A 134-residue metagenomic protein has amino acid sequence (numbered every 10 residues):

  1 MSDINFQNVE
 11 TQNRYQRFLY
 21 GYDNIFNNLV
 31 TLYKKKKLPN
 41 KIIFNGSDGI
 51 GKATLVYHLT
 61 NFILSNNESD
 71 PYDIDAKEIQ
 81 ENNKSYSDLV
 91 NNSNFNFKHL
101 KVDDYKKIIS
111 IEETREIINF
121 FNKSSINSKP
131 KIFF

Functional and structural regions predicted by a protein language model:
S2-F134: Clamp-loader machinery-focused feature within the broader ASCE/P-loop NTPase space
